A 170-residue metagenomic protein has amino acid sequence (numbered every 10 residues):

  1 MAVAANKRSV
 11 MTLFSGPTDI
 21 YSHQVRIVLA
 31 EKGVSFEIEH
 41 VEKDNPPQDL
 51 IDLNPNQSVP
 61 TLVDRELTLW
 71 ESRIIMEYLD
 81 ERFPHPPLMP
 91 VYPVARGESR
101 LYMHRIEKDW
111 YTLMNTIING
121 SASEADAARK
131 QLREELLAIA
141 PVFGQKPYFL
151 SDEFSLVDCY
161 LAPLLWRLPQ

Functional and structural regions predicted by a protein language model:
M1-F149, E153: GST-like domain detector, emphasizing the conserved glutathione-binding G-site in the N-terminal thioredoxin-like
S151-Q170: GST superfamily/GST-like fold recognition
